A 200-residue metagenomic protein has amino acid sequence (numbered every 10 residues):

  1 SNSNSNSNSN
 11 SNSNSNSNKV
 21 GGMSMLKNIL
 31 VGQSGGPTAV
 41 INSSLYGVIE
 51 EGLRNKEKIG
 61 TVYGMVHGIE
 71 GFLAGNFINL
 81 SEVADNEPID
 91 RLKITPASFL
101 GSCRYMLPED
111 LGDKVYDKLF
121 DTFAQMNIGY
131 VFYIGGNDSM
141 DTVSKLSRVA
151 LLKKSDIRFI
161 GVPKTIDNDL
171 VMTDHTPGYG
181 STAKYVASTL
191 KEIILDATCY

Functional and structural regions predicted by a protein language model:
S1-S17: Long, low-complexity Q/N-rich tracts
L26-F77: N-terminal phosphate-binding or glycine-rich loops at protein starts, especially the Walker A/P-loop of NTPases
N28-T38, S98-C103, G129-G135, G161: Short glycine-rich or small-residue beta-strand-to-loop segments that form or flank ligand, phosphate, metal/Fe-S
S34-G36, M65-E70, R104-Y105, G136-S139 (+2 more regions): Short, ordered loop/turn segments at secondary-structure junctions
I41-S44, L73-N79, L111-G112, T142-S147 (+1 more regions): Short acidic, glycine/serine/threonine-rich loops at helix termini
S44-V48, N137-I157: Short Gly/Thr/Asp-enriched flexible loops that form oxyanion-binding sites at enzyme active sites
G75-G129, D138-S139, I166, P177-A187 (+1 more regions): Glycine-rich oxoanion-binding loops at beta->alpha junctions
S147-T176, A183-Y185: Short, acidic/small-residue loops that bind anionic groups at enzyme active sites
